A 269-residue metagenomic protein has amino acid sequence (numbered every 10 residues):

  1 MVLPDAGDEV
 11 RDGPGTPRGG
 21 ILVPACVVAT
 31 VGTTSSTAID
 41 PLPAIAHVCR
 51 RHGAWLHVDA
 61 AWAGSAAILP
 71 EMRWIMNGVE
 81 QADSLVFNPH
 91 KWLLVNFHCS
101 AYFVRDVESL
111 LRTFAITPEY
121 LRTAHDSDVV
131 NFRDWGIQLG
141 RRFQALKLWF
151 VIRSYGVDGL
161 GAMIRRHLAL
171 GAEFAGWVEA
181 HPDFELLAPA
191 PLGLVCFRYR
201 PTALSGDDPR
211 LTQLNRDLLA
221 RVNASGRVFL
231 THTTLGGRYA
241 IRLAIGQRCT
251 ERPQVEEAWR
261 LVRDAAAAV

Functional and structural regions predicted by a protein language model:
M1-L111: Conserved PLP-enzyme active-site core in the AAT-like
A25-V28, T33, H52, N77-E179: Active-site C-terminal subdomain of aminotransferase-like
A38, V178, P191-R198, R242: C-terminal, well-structured subdomains that either form a transmembrane helix-short loop-helix hairpin in multi-pass
A44-H47, D217, R260-D264: Alpha-helical scaffolding segments of alpha/beta enzyme cores, especially the outer helices of TIM-barrel or partial
F150-V151, C196-P201, I241-I245: Short, hydrophobic beta-strand segments
E185-A190, L230-T234: Short beta-strand
L186-V222: Conserved PLP-binding catalytic core of the aspartate aminotransferase-like
L235-V269: PLP-dependent enzyme catalytic core of the Aspartate aminotransferase-like
